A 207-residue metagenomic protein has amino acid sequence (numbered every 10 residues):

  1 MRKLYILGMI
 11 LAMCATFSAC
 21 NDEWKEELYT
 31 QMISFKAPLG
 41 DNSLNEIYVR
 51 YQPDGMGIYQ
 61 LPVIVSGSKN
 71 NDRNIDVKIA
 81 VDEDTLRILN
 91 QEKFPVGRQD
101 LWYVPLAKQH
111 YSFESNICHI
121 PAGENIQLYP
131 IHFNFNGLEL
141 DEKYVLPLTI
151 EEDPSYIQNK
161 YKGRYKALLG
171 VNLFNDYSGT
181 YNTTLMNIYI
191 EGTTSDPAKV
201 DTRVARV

Functional and structural regions predicted by a protein language model:
M1-L7: Bacterial N-terminal signal peptides that target proteins for export
A15-A19: C-terminal motif of bacterial Sec signal peptides marking the signal peptidase cleavage site
N21-S115, I120, E124-I126, L138-E142 (+4 more regions): Acidic/polar, low-complexity intrinsically disordered N-terminal segments immediately downstream of a Sec signal
Y129-I131, E142-D153: A short beta-strand micro-motif common to beta-rich folds, especially ectodomain repeats
H132-L138: Signal that preferentially marks extracellular ectodomain short beta-strand elements of beta-sandwich modules
P154-Y165: Beta-sandwich strand segments
L168-V207: Ser/Thr/Gly/Pro-rich, low-complexity flexible regions
